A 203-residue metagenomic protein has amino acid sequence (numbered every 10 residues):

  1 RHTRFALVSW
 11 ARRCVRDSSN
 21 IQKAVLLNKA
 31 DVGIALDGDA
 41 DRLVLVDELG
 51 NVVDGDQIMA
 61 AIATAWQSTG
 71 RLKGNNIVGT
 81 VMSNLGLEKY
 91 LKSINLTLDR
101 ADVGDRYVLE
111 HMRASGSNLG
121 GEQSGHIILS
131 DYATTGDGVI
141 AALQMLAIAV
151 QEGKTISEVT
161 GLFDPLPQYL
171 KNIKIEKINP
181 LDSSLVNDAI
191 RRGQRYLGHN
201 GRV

Functional and structural regions predicted by a protein language model:
R1-D17: Single conserved hydrophobic/aromatic residue that forms the stacking wall/gate of nucleotide- or nucleobase-binding
W10, N28, S115: Active-site charged/polar residues at nucleotide-handling catalytic sites that mediate phosphoryl, nucleotidyl
R16-V46: N-terminal small/polar loop signature for handling phosphorylated ligands or for N-terminal nucleophile
N20-V25, A63, V108, G193: Generic hydrophobic alpha-helical segments
V32, T69-V203: Phosphate-binding and adjacent anionic-ligand microenvironments
L36-G38, V52-Q57, A133-G136: Short glycine/threonine-rich catalytic loop with a Thr-x-Gly-x-Asp
D41-A60, L87-E88: Short Gly/Thr/Asp-enriched flexible loops that form oxyanion-binding sites at enzyme active sites
N51-K73, D102-G104: Short, acidic/small-residue loops that bind anionic groups at enzyme active sites
